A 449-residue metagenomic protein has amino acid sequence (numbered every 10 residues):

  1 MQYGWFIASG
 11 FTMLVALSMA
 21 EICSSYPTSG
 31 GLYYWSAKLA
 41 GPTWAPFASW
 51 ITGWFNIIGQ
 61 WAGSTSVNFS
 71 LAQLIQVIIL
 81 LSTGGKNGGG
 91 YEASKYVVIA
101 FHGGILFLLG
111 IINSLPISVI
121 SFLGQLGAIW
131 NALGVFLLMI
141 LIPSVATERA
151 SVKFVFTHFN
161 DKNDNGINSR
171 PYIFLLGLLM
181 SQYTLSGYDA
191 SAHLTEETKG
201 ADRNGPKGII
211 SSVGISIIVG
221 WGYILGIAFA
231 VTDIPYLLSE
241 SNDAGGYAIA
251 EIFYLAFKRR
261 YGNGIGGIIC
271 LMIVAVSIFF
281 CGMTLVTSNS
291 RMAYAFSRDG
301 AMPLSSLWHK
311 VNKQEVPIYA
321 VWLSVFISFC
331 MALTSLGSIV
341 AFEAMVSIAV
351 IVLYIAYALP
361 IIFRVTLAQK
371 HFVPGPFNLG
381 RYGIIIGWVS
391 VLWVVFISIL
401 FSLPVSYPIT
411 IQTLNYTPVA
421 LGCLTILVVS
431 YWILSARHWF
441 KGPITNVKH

Functional and structural regions predicted by a protein language model:
M13-L106, G110, G282-N289, I355: Hydrophobic transmembrane alpha-helices that form the core helical bundles of multi-pass secondary transporters
A20-S25, Y33, A37-A40, G110-S114 (+4 more regions): Helix-loop junctions at the membrane interface of multi-pass solute transporters
T28, T52-A72, M180-E197, G264-L304 (+2 more regions): Membrane-helix boundary/coupling elements in multi-pass transport proteins
Y34-P42, L80-L81, D161-K162, G208 (+3 more regions): TM-loop-TM module centered on a large, flexible mid-protein loop between adjacent transmembrane helices in multi-pass
G85-V97, I129-N263, G267: Helix-loop-helix junctions that connect adjacent transmembrane segments in multi-pass membrane transporters
V97-H158, S186, I209-V213, V346-Y357 (+2 more regions): Membrane-interface loop-to-helix entry segments
I112-I117, I327-A344, Q369-K370, S398-P408: Transmembrane helix-loop junctions in multi-pass membrane proteins
R298, I361-I386, P404-H449: Terminal cytosolic tails of multi-pass membrane transporters, especially the segment immediately following the final
